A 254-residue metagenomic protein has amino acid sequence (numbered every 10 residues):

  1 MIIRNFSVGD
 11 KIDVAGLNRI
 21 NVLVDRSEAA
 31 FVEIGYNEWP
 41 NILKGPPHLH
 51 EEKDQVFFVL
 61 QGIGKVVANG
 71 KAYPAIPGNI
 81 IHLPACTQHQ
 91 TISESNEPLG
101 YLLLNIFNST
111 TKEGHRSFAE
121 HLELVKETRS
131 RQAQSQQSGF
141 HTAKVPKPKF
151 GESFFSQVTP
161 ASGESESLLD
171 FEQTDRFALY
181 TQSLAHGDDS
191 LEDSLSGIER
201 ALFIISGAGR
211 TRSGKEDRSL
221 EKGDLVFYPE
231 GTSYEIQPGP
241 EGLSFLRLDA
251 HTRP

Functional and structural regions predicted by a protein language model:
M1-F31, K112-A178, L191: A short, N-terminal "cap"/entry segment at the start of jelly-roll beta-barrel domains of the cupin/DSBH fold
L17-V22, G35-H50, G163-S167, A178-S196: Conserved short histidine dyad/triad with adjacent acidic residue
Y36, H82, N96-H115, F227 (+1 more regions): A short hydrophobic beta-strand segment most commonly corresponding to one strand of the jelly-roll/cupin
Y36-P40, L49-A68, L104-F107, T181-L184 (+1 more regions): Short, conserved beta-strand element in jelly-roll/cupin
G70-A85, G214-G231: Short acidic-glycine-tyrosine-enriched beta hairpin
T87-Q90, T232-E235: Short, charged beta-turn/beta-strand-edge "cap" motif at the junction between a beta-strand and an adjacent loop
I92-E94, Q237-P238: Asparagine-centered strand-capping/turn motif at beta-strand->loop junctions
